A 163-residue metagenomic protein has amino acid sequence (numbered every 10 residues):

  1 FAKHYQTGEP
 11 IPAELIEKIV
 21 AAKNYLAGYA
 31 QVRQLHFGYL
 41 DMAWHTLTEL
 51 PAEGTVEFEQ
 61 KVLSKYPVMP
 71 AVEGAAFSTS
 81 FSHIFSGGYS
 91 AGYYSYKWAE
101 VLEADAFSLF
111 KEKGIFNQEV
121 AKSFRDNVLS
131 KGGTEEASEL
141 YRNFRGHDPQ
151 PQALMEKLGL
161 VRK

Functional and structural regions predicted by a protein language model:
F1-K163: Cation-handling catalytic/transport regions enriched in His/Asp/Glu
